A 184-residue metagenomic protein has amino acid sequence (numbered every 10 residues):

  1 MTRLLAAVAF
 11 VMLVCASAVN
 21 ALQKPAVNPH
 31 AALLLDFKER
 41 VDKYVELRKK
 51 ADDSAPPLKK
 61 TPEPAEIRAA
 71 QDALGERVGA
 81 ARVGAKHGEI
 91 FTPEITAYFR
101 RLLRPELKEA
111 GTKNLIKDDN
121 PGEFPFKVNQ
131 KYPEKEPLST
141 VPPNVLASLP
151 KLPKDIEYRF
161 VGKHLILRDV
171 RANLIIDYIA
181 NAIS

Functional and structural regions predicted by a protein language model:
M1-L4: Positively charged n-region of N-terminal signal peptides that target proteins for export
A6-A16: Bacterial N-terminal signal peptides
A18-Q23: Boundary at the C-terminal end of the N-terminal hydrophobic targeting segment
P25-A26, V141: Short linear interaction motifs
V27, L34-F91: Early exported N-terminus immediately downstream of N-terminal targeting peptides
Q71-V141: Mid-length scaffold segments of soluble, non-membrane domains
K113-S184: Amphipathic, charged alpha-helical segments and their helix-to-coil junctions in extracytoplasmic/peripheral assemblies
